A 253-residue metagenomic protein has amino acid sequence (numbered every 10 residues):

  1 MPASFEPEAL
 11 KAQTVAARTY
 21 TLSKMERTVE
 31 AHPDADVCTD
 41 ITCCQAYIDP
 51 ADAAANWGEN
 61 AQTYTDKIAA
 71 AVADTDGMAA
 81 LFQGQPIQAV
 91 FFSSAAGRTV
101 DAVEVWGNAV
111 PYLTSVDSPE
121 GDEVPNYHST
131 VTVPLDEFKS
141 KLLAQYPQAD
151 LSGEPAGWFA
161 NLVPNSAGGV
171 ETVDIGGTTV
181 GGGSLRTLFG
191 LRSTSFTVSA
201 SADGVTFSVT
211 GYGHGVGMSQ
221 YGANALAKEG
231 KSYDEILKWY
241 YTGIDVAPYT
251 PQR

Functional and structural regions predicted by a protein language model:
M1-R253: Conserved, single-site charged/polar hotspot
